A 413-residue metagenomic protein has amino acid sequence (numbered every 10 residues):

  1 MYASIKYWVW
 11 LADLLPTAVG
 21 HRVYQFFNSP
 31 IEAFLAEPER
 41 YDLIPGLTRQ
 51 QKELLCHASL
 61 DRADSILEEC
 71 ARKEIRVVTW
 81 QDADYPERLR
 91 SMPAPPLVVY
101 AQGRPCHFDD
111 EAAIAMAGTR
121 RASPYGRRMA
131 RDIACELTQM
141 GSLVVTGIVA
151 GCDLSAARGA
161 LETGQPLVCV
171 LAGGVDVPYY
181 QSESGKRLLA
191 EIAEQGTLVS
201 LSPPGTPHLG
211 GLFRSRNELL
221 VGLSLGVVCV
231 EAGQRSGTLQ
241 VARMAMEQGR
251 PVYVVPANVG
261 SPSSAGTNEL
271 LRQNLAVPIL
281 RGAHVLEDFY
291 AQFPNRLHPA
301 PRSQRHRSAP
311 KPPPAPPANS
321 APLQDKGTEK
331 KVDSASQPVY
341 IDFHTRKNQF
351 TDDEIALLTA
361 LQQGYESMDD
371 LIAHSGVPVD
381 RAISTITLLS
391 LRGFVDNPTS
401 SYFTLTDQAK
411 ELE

Functional and structural regions predicted by a protein language model:
M1-A3, T79-E413: Glycine-biased, small-residue-rich flexible motifs in mid-sequence functional cores and linkers
M1-Q81, F394, S400-S401, D407-E413: Short, small/acidic-rich helices and loops at N termini and domain boundaries of DNA replication/processing enzymes
